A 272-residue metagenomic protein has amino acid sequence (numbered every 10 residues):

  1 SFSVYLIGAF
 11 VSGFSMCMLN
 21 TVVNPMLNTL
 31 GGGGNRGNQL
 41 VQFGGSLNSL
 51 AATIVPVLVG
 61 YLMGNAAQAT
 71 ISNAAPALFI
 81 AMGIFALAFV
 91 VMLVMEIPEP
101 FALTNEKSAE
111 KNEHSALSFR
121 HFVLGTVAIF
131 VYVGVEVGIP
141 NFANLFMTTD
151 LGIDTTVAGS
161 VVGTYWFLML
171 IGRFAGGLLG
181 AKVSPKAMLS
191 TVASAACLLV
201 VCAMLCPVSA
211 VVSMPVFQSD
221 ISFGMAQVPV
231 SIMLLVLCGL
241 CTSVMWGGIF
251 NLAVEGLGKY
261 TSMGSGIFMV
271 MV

Functional and structural regions predicted by a protein language model:
V4, G37-I97: Helix-loop-helix hairpin linking two adjacent transmembrane segments in secondary transporters
L6-S46: Cytoplasmic helix-loop-helix junction between adjacent transmembrane helices in 12-TM secondary transporters
M18-G32, T242-G266: Intracellular juxtamembrane helix-capping segments at the cytosolic ends of symmetry-related transmembrane helices
V55, A116-F167, I171: Extracytoplasmic gate region of multi-pass secondary transporters
M63, G172-P185, A210-M214: Helix-to-loop junctions at the C-terminal end of transmembrane segments in multipass secondary transporters
P100-G125, I221-S222: Juxtamembrane intracellular "pre-TM" segments in multi-pass secondary transporters
A158-K182, V192, L199: Transmembrane alpha-helices of Major Facilitator/SLC transporters
S184-I249: C-terminal transmembrane helical hairpin of 12-TM major facilitator-type secondary transporters
